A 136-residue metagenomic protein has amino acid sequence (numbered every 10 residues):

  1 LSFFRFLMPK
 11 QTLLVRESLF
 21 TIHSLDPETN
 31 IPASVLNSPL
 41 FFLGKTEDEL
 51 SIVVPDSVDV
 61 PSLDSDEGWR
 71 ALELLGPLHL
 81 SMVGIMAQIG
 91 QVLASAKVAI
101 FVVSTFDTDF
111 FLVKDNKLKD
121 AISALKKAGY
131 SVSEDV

Functional and structural regions predicted by a protein language model:
F3-A96, D120-V136: Regulatory modules associated with amino-acid/nitrogen control
E49-V54, T108-K114: A generic structural motif
A96-F111, K117-K119, V136: A cross-kingdom feature marking solvent-exposed beta-strand/loop segments within repeated, beta-rich binding/scaffold
